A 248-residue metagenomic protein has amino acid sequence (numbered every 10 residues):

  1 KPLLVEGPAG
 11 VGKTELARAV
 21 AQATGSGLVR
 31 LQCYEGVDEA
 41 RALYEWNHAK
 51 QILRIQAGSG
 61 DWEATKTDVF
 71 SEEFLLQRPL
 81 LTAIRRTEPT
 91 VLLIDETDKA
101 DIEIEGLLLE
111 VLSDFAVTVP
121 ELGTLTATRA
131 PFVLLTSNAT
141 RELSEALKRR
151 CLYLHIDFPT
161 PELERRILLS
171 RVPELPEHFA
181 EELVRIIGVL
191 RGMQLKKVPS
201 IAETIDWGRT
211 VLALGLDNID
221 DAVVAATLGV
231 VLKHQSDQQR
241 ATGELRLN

Functional and structural regions predicted by a protein language model:
K1-N248: C-terminal regulatory/interaction module of P-loop NTP-utilizing enzymes
